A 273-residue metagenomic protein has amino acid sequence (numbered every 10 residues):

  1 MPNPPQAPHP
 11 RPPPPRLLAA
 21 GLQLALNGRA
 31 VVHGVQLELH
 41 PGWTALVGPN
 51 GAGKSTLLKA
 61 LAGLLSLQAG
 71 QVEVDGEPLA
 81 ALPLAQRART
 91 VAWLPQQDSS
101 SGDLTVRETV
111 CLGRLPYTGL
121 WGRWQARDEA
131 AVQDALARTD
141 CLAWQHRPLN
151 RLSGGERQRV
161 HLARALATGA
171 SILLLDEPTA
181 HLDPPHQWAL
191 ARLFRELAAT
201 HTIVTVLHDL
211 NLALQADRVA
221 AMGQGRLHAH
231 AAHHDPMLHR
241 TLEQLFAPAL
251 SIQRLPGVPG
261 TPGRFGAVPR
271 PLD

Functional and structural regions predicted by a protein language model:
L17-A19, A30-G34: Conserved structural motif at the start of ABC-family nucleotide-binding domains
A62: Helix-to-loop junction immediately C-terminal to a conserved catalytic motif
G70-P78: Conserved ABC transporter NBD signature motif
C111, A126-W144: Conserved ABC ATPase "signature" region
R123, P148-L152, E156: Conserved ABC ATPase signature
L173-E177: Catalytic Walker B motif of ABC-type/P-loop ATPase nucleotide-binding domains
D235-D273: ABC ATPase nucleotide-binding domains
